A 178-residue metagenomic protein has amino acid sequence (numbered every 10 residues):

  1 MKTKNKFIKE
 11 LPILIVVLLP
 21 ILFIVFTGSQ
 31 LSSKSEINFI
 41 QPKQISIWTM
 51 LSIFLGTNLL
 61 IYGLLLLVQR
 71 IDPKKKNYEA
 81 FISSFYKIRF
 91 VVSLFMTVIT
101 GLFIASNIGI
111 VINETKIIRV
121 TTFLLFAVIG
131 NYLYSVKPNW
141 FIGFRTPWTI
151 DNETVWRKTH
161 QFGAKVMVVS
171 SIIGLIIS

Functional and structural regions predicted by a protein language model:
K2-I15: N-terminal membrane topogenic signal
V17-K34, L60-V68: Alpha-helical transmembrane segments of multi-pass membrane proteins
P20, W140-S178: Terminal transmembrane helical module of multi-pass membrane proteins
F23, T97-E114, V169-S178: Alpha-helical transmembrane segments and their membrane-interface junctions in multi-pass membrane proteins
V25-S52, I142-D151: Active-site and channel-lining beta-strand-loop segments that bind or position nucleotide-derived/phosphorylated
P42-L59, I112-I129: Alpha-helical transmembrane segments
L64-F81, I142-R145: Membrane-helix interface/capping segments
Y78-F90: Juxtamembrane helix-capping/reentrant segments at transmembrane boundaries
